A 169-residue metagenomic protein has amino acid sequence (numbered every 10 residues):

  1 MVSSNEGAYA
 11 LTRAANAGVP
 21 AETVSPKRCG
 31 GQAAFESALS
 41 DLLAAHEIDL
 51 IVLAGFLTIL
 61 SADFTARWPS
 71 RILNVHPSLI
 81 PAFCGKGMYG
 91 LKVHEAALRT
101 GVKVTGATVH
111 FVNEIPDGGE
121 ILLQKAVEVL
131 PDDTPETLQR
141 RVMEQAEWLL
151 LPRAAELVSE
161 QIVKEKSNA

Functional and structural regions predicted by a protein language model:
M1-A169: One-carbon transfer enzymes
